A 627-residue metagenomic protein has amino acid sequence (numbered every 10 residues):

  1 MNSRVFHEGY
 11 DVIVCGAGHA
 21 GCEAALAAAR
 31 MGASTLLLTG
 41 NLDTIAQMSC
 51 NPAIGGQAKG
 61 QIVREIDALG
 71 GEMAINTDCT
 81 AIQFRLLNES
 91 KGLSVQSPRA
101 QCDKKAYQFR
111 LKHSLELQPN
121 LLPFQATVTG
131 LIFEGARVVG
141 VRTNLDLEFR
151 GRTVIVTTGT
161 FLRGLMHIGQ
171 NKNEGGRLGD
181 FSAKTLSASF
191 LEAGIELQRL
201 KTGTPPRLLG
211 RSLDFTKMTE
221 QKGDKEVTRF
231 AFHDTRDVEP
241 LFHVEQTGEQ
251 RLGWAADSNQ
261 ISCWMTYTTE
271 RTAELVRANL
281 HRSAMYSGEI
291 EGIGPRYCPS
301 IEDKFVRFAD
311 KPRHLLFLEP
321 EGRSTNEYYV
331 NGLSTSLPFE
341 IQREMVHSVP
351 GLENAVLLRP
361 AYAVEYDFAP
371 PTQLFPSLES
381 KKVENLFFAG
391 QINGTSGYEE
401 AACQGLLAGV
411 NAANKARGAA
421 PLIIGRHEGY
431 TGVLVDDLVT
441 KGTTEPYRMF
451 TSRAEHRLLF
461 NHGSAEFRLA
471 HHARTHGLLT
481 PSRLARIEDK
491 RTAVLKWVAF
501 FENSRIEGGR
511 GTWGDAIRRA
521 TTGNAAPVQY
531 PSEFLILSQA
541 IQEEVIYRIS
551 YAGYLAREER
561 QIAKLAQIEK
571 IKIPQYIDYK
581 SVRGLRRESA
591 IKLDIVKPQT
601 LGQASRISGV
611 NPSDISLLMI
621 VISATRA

Functional and structural regions predicted by a protein language model:
F6-A20: Beta1/beta-strand and adjacent pyrophosphate-binding region of the FAD-binding site in flavoprotein oxidoreductases
E8, N144-T153: Core beta-strand elements of the Rossmann-like FAD/NAD(P) dinucleotide-binding domain in flavoenzyme oxidoreductases
L26-F133, L145, T157-R177, F181 (+5 more regions): Conserved N-terminal/central alpha/beta ligand/cofactor-binding core
N41, A188-R343, T440-R510: An anion/pyrophosphate-binding glycine-rich loop and adjacent beta-alpha core in soluble alpha-beta enzymes
T153, T158-L162, L337, P350: Glycine-/small-residue-rich beta->alpha transition segments that form the dinucleotide
E302, F317, R323, Y329-N393 (+3 more regions): A glycine-rich dinucleotide-binding beta-alpha-beta segment and adjacent secondary-structure elements that constitute
A401-L422: Internal hydrophobic alpha-helix adjacent to the cofactor/substrate pocket in enzyme cavities
R453, L459-N461, A465, A470-R626: Extended, charge-enriched "interface" segments that sit outside catalytic cores
